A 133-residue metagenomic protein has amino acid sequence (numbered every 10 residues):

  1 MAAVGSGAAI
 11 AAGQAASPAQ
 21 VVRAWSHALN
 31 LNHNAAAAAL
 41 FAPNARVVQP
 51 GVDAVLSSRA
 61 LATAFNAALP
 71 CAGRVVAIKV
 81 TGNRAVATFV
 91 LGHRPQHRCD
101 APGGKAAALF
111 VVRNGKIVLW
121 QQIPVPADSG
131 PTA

Functional and structural regions predicted by a protein language model:
A2-S17: C-terminal region of N-terminal signal peptides and the immediate post-cleavage residues of exported proteins
Q14-N32: Short, aromatic-enriched amphipathic alpha-helices that serve as compact interaction elements
A19, N34-A38, R59: An amphipathic alpha-helix signature
N32-V48: Short, well-ordered alpha-helical segments enriched in acidic and aromatic residues
F41, L91-H93, P124: Short beta-strand segments enriched in hydrophobic/aromatic residues within well-folded beta-rich domains
R59-G103, L109: Surface-exposed, charged secondary-structure patches
V86, G103-A133: Short beta-strand edge/turn micro-motifs at domain boundaries
